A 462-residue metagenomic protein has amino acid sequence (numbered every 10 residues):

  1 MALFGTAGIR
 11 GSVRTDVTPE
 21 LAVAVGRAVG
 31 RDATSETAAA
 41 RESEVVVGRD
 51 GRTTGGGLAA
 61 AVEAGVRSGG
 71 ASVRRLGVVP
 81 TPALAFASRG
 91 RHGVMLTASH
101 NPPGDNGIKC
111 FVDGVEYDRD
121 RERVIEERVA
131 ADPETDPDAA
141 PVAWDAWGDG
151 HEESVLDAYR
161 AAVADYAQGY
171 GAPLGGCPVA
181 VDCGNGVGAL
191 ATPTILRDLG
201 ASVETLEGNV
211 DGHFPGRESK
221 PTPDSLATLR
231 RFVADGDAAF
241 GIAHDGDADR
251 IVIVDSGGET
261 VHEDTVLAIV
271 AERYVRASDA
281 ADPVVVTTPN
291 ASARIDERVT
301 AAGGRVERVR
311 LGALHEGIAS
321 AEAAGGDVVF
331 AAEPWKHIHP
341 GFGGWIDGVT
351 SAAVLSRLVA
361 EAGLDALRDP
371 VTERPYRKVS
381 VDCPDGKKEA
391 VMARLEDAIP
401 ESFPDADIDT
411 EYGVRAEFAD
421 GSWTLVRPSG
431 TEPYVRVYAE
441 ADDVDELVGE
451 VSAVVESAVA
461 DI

Functional and structural regions predicted by a protein language model:
M1-V62, S68-G69, R91-H92, G148-G176: An N-terminal, well-structured beta->alpha segment
A40-D50, R74, P178-V179, P283-P289 (+1 more regions): Short glycine-rich phosphate-binding loop at a beta-alpha junction
V46-D105, I195-V254: N-terminal small/polar loop signature for handling phosphorylated ligands or for N-terminal nucleophile
R67, L76, A130-Y159, D255-P334 (+1 more regions): Proline/glycine-rich low-complexity loops and linkers
G104-D132, V254-L267, F342-L355: A short, gly/pro- and small-residue-rich
G104-L229, V233: Gly/Ser/Thr-enriched, mixed-charge loops and adjacent short helices that form phosphate/oxyanion-binding elements
A281-Y438, V444-I462: Phosphate-binding and adjacent anionic-ligand microenvironments
